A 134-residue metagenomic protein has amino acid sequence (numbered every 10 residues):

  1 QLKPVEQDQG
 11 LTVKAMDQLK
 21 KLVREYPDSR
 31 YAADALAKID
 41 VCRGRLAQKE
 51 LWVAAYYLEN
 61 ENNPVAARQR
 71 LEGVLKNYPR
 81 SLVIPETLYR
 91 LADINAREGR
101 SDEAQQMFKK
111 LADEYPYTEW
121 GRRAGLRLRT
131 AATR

Functional and structural regions predicted by a protein language model:
Q1-R134: Acidic, polar-rich low-complexity tracts and alpha-helical solenoid repeat scaffolds
